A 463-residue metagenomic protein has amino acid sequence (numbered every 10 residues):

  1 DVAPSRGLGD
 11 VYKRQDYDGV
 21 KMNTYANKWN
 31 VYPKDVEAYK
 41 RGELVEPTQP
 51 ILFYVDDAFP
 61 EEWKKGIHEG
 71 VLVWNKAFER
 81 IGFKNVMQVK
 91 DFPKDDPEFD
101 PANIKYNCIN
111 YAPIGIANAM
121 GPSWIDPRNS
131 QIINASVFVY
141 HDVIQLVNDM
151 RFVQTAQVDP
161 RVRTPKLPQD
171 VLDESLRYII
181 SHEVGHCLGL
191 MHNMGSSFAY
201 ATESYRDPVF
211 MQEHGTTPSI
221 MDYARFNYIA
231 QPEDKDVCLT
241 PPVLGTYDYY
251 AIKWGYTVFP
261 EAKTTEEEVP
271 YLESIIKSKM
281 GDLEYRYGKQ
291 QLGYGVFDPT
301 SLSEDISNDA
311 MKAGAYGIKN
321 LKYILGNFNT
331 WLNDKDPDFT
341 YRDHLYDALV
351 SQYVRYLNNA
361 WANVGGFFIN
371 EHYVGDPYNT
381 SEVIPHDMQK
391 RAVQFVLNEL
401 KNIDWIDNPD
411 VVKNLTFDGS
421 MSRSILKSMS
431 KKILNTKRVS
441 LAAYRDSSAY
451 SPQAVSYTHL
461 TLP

Functional and structural regions predicted by a protein language model:
V2-L8, Y12, H459-P463: Single conserved hydrophobic/aromatic residue that forms the stacking wall/gate of nucleotide- or nucleobase-binding
D10-K13, A26-G121: Propeptide-to-catalytic entry region of secreted or membrane-anchored zinc metalloproteases
D35, F59, G115-A117, H141-Q145 (+3 more regions): Short loop/turn segments at secondary-structure transitions that flank enzyme active sites
E46, V55-P60, I81, A117-L190: Active-site-proximal segment of zinc-dependent metalloprotease catalytic domains
H68-V71, D173, R177, V350: Extracytoplasmic/secreted envelope proteins and their assembly/folding machinery, especially bacterial periplasmic
L72-F83, H186, L190, F226 (+1 more regions): Sec-exported extracytoplasmic/periplasmic mature domains
D91-A112, E174-Q231: The catalytic-center signature of Zn2+-dependent metalloproteases
S197-L460: Conserved catalytic/binding loops enriched for acidic/polar residues
